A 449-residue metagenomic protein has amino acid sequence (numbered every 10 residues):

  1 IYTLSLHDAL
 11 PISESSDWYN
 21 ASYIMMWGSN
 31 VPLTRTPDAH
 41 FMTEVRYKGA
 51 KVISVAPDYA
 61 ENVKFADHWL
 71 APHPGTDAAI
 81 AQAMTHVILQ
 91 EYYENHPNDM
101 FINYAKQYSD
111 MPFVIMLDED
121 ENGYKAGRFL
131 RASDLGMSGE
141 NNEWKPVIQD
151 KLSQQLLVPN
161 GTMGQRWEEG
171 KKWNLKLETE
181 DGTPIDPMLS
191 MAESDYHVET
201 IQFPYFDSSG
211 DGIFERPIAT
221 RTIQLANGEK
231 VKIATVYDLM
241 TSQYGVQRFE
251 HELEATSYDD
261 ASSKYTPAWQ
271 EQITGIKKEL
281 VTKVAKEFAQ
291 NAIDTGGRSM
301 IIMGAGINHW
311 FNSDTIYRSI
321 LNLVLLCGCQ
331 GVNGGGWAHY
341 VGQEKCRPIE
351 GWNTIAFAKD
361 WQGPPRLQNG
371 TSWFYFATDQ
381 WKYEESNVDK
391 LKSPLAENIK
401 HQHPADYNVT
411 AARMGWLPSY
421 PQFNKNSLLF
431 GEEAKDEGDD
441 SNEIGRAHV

Functional and structural regions predicted by a protein language model:
I1-D8, A447-H448: Single conserved hydrophobic/aromatic residue that forms the stacking wall/gate of nucleotide- or nucleobase-binding
S5-N20: Anionic-ligand anchoring segments at beta-strand to alpha-helix junctions in alpha/beta enzyme folds, i.e., glycine
V31-M42: Glycine/threonine-rich flexible loop motifs
E44-K51: A short helix->loop->beta-strand "cap" motif at the edges of active sites that frequently abuts
V55-E61: Short, polar loop motifs at secondary-structure junctions
V63-K64, H68-D294, A377, K400-P404: Long, well-ordered, tryptophan-enriched scaffold segments
E254, S262, A268, L280 (+2 more regions): A glycine-rich, hydrophobic/aromatic-adjacent loop/helix-cap motif
